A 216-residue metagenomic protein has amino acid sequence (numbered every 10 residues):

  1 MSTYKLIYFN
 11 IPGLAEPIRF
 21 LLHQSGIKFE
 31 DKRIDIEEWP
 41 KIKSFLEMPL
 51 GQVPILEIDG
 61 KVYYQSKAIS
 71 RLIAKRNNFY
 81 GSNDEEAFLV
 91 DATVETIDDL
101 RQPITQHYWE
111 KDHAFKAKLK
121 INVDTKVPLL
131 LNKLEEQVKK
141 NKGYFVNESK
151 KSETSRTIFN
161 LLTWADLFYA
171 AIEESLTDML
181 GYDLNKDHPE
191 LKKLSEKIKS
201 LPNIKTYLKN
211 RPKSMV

Functional and structural regions predicted by a protein language model:
M1-I121, T125-L129, K140, F145: GST-like domain detector, emphasizing the conserved glutathione-binding G-site in the N-terminal thioredoxin-like
M1-S2, S214-V216: Universal eukaryotic N-terminal targeting presequences
E16, D84, L161, N185-H188: Non-catalytic, surface-exposed connector residues within folded enzymatic/regulatory domains
I18, K126-L130, L134, I172 (+1 more regions): Alpha-helical packing segments of well-folded alpha/beta enzyme cores
F79, A170-N210: Short His-centered aromatic/hydrophobic patch
F79, E136-E148, T157-N160, N203-R211: Surface-exposed helix-capping loop/turn segments at secondary-structure junctions
V90, V146-Y182, E190-K192: GST superfamily/GST-like fold recognition
